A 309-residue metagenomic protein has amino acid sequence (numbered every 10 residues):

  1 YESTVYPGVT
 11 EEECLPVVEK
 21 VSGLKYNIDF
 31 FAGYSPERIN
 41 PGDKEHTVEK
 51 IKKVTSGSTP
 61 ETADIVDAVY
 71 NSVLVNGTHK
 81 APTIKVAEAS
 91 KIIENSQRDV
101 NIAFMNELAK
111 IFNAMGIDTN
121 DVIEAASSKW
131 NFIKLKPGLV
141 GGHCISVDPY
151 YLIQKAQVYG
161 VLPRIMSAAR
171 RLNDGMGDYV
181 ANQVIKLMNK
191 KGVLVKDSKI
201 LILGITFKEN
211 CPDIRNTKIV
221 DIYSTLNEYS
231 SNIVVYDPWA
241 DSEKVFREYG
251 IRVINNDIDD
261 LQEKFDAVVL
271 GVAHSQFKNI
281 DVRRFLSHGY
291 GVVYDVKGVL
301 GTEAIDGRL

Functional and structural regions predicted by a protein language model:
Y1-L309: Structural/interface elements that position substrates and couple domains in central-metabolism enzymes
